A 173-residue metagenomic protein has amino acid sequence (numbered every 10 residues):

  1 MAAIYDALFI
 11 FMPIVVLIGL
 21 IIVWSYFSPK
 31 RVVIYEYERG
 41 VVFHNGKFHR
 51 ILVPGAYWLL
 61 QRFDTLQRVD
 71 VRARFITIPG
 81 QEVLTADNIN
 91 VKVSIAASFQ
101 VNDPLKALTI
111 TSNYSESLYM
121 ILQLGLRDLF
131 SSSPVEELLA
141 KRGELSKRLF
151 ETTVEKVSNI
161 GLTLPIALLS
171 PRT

Functional and structural regions predicted by a protein language model:
M1-T173: N-terminal hydrophobic membrane-entry segments
